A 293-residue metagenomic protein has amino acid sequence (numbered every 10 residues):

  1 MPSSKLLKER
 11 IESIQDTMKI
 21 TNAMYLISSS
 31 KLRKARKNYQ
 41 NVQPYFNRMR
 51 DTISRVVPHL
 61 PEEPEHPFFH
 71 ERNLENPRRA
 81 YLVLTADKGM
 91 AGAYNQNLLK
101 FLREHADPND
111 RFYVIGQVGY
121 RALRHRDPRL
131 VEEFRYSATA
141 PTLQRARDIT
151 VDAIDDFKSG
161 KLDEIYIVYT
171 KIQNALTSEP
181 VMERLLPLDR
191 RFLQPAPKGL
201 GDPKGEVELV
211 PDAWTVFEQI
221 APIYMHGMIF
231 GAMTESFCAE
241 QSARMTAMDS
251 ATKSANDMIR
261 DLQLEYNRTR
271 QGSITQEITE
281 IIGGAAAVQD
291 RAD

Functional and structural regions predicted by a protein language model:
M1-D293: C-terminal beta-strand-loop-alpha-helix "lid" module of Rossmann-like NAD(P)-dependent dehydrogenases
